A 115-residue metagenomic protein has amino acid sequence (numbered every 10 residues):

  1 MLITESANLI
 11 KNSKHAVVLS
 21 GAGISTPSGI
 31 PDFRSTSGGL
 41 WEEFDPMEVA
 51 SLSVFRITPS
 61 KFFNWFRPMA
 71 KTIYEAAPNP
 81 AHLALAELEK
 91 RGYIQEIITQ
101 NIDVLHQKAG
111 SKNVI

Functional and structural regions predicted by a protein language model:
M1-I115: Conserved catalytic core of sirtuin-type NAD+-dependent deacylases
